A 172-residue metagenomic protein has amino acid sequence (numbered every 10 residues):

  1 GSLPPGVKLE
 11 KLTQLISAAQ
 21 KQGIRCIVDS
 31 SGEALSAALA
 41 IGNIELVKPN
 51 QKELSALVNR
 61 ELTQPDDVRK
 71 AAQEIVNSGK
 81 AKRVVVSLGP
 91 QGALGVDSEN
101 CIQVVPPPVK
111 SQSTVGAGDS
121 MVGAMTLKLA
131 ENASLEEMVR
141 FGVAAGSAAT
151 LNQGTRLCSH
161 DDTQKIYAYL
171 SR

Functional and structural regions predicted by a protein language model:
G1-V68: Conserved beta-alpha-beta core of the PfkB/ribokinase-like small-molecule kinase fold
S17-Q22, A37, P65-R172: Conserved phosphate-binding/catalytic region of the ribokinase-like
